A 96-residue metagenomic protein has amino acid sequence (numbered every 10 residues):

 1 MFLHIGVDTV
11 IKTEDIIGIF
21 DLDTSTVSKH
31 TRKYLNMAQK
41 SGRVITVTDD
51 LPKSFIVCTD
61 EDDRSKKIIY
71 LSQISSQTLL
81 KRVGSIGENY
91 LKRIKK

Functional and structural regions predicted by a protein language model:
M1-K96: Eukaryotic intrinsically disordered, low-complexity regulatory linkers and tails enriched in Ser/Thr/Pro
